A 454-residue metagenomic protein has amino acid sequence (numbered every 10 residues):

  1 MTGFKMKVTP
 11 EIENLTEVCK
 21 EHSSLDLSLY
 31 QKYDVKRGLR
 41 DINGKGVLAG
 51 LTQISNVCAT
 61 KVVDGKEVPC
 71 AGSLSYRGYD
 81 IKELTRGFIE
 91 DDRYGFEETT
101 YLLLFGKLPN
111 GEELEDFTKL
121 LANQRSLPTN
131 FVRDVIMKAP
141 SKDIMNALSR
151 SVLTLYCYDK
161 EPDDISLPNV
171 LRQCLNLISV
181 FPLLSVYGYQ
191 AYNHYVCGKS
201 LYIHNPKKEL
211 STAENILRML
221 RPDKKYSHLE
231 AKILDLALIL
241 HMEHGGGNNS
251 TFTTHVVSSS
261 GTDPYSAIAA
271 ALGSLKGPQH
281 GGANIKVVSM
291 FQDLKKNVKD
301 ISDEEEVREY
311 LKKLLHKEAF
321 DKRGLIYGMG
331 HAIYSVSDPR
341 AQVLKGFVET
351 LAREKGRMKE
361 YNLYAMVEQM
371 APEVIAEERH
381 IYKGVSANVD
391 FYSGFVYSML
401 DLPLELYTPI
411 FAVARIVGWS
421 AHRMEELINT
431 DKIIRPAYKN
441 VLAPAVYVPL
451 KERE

Functional and structural regions predicted by a protein language model:
T2-E454: Non-transmembrane, aqueous-exposed alpha-helical and coiled segments at domain scale
